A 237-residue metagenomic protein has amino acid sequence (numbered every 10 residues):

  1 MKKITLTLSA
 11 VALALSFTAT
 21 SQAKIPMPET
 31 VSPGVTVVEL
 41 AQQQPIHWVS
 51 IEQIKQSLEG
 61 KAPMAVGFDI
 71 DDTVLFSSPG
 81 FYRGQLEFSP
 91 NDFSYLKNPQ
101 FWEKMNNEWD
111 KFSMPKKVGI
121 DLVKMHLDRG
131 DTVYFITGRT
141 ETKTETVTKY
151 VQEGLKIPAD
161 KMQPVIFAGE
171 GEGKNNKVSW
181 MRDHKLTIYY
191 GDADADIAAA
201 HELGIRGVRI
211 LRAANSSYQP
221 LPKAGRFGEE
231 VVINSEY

Functional and structural regions predicted by a protein language model:
K2-F68, V232-Y237: Non-catalytic pre-domain segments flanking phosphatase-related domains
I54-S113, D128: Active-site neighborhood of HAD-like aspartate-dependent phosphohydrolases
A65-D69, L75-F76, V133-T137, Q163-F167 (+2 more regions): Structural recognition of the beta-strand scaffold that forms the well-ordered cores of secreted hydrolase catalytic
D72, D110, G119-Q152, P164-A168: Substrate-recognition element of Asp-dependent hydrolases with the DxDx(T/V) motif
T73-L75, F81-Y82, V133, R139-K143 (+3 more regions): Solvent-exposed loop/turn segments at secondary-structure junctions within structured extracellular/periplasmic domains
E87, L96, P115, A159-P164 (+1 more regions): Catalytic phosphate/metal-binding cores of nucleic-acid and nucleotide-processing enzymes, i.e., regions that mediate
E141-I188, D194: Substrate-recognition "cap/lid" segment bordering the active-site pocket of phosphatases
L186-Y237: Acidic, Mg2+-coordinating phosphoryl-transfer loop and its flanking beta/alpha structural elements, shared across
